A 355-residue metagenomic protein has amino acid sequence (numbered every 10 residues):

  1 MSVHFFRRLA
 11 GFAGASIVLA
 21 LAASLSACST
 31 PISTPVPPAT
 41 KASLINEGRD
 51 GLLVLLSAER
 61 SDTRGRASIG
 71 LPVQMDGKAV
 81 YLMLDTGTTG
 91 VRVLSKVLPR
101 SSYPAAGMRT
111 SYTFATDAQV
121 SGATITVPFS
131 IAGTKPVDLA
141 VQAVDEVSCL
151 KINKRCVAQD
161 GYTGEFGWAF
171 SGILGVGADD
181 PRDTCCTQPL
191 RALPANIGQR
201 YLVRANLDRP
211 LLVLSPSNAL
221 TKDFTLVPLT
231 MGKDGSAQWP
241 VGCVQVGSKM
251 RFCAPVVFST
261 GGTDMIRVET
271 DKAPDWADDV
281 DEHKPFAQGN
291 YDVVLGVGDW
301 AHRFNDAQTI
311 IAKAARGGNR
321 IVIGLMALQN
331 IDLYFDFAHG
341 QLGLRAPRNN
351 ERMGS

Functional and structural regions predicted by a protein language model:
M1-A10: N-terminal secretory signal peptides that target proteins for export/translocation
V3, I17-V18, I32: Short hydrophobic transmembrane-like helices used for membrane targeting/insertion
L9-A10, S16, Q308: Prokaryotic Sec-type signal peptides and long signal-anchor helices with extended Leu/Ile/Val-rich h-regions
A13-S26: Bacterial N-terminal signal peptides
L25-S355: Pepsin/retropepsin-fold aspartyl endopeptidases
